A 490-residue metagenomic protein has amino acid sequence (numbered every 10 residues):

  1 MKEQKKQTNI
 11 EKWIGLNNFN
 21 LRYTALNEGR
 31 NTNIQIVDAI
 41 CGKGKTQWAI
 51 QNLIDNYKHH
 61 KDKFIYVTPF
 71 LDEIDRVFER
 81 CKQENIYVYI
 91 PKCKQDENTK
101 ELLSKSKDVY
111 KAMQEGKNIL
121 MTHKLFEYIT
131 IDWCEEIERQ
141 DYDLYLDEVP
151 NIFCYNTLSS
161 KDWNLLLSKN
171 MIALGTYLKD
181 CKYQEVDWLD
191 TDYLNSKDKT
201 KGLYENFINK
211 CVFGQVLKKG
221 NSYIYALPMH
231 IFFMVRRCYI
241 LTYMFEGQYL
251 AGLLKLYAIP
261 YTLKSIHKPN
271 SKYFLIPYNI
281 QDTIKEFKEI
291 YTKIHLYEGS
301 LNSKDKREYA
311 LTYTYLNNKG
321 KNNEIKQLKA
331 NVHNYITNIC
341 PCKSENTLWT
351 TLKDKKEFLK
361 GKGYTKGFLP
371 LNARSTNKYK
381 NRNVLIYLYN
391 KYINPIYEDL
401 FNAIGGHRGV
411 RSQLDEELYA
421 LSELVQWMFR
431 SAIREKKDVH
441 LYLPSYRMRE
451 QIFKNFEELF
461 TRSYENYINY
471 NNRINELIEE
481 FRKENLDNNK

Functional and structural regions predicted by a protein language model:
M1-K490: ASCE RecA-like P-loop NTPase motor cores that couple ATP hydrolysis to mechanical translocation on nucleic acids
